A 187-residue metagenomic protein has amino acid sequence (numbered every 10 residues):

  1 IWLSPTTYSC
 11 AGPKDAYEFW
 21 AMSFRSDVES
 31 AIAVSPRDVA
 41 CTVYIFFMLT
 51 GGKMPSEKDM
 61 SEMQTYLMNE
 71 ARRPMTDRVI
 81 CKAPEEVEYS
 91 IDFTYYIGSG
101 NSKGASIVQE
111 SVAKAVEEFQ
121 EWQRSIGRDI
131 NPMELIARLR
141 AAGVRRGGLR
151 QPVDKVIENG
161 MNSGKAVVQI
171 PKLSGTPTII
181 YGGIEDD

Functional and structural regions predicted by a protein language model:
I1-L3: Catalytic P-loop NTP-binding/switch module of NTPases
T6-R128: Carbohydrate-recognition loop of C-type lectin domains
Q109-D187: An aromatic-glycine-centered, glycine-rich loop/turn in mixed alpha/beta architecture
